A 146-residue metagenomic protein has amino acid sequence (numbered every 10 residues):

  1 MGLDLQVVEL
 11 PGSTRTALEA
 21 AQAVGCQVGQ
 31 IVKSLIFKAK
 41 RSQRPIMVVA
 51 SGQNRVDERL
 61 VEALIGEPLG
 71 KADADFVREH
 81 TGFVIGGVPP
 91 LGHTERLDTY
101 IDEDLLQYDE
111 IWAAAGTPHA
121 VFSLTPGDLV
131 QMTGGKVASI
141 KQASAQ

Functional and structural regions predicted by a protein language model:
M1-Q146: Extended, low-hydrophobicity, polar/charged segments
